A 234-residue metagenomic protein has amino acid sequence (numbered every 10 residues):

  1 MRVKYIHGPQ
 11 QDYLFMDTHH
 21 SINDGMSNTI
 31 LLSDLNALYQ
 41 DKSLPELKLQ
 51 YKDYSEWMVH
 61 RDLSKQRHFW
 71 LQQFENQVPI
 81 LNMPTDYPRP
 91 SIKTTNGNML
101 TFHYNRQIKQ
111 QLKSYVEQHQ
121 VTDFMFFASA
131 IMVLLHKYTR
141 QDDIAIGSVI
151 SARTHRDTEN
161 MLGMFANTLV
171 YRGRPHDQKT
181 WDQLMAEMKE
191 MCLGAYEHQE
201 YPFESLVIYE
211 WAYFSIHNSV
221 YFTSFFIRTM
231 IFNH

Functional and structural regions predicted by a protein language model:
M1-L38, D123: Histidine-centered acyl-transfer/condensation active-site motif and its immediate structural neighborhood
K4, T101-H103, R172-R174: Generic structural detector for well-ordered beta-strands
G8, T29-S33, A37, L49-H103 (+3 more regions): Short amphipathic alpha-helices and their capping loops
Q10-Q11, V59-R67, N98, Y115-M132 (+1 more regions): His-Asp-centered acyl/peptidyl-transfer active-site segments
I22-G25, D41-P45, P175-K179: Short, polar/flexible loop-turn hinges at active-site or ligand-entry regions and domain interfaces
E46-K48, I80-T85, A145-S148, F203-L206: Short, hydrophobic secondary-structure boundary micro-motifs
L112: Aromatic/hydrophobic pocket-lining residues that form π-stacking "cages" and hydrophobic walls in ligand
